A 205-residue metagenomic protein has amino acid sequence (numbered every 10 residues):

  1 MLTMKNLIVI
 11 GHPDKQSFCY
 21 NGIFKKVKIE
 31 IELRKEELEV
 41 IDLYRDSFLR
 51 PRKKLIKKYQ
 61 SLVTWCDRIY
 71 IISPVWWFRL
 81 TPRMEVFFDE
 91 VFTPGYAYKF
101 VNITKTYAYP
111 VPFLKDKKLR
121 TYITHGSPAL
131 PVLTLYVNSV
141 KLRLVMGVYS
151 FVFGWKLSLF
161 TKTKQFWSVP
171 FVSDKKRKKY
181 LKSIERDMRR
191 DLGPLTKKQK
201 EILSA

Functional and structural regions predicted by a protein language model:
M1-F100, K182-A205: N-terminal beta1-alpha1-beta2 submodule of the flavodoxin-like/Rossmannoid cofactor-binding fold
H12-D14, D46, H125-L130, S168-F171: A short, flexible beta-alpha/helix-coil linker loop
V40, R120-T124, T163: Short, basic/glycine-rich phosphate-binding loops at helix/coil junctions that contact nucleotide phosphates
T64, P82, L114-K117, L159: Structured loop/turn residues at beta-strand edges in well-structured enzyme cores
P94-K99, K115, W155-T161: Short, structured loop/turn "capping" segments at alpha-beta junctions
V101-F151: Short, glycine-/small-residue-rich phosphate/pyrophosphate-handling segment
P131-S139, L144-A205: Glycine-rich phosphate/pyrophosphate-binding loop and the adjoining helix
